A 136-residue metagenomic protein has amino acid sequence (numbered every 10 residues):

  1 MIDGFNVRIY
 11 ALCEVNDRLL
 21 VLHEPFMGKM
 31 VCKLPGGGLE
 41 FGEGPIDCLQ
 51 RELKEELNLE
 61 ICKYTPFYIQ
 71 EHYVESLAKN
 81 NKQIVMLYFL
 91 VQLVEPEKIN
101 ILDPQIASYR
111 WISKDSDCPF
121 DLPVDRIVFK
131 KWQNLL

Functional and structural regions predicted by a protein language model:
M1-L34, L93: N-terminal strand-loop-strand
D3-F5, V31, K79-V85, D103-I106: A generic structural micro-feature
N6, E14, L34, I46 (+2 more regions): Short connector loops at helix/strand junctions that flank enzyme active sites, especially segments positioning acidic
L20, G28, Y73-E75, C118: Flexible, glycine-rich phosphate/dinucleotide-binding loops and adjacent beta-alpha linkers at cofactor/substrate
L22, L49, L53, Y109: Hydrophobic pocket/interface hotspot
L34-Y68: The catalytic Nudix box helix
H72-K98: Active-site-adjacent beta-strand/loop module that shapes the phosphate/pyrophosphate-binding cleft
L90, N100-W132: NUDIX/MutT-family hydrolases
